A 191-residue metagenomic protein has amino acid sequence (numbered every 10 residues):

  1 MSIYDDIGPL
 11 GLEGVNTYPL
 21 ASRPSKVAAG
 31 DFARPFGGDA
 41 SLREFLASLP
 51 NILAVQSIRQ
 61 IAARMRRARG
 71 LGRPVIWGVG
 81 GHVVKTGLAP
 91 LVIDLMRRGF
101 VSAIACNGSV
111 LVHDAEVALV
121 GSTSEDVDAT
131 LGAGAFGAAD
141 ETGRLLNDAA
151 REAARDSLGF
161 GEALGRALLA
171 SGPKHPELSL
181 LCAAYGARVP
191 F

Functional and structural regions predicted by a protein language model:
M1-L158, E162-P190: Metallocofactor- and cofactor-centric catalytic cores in central/energy metabolism, strongly enriched
